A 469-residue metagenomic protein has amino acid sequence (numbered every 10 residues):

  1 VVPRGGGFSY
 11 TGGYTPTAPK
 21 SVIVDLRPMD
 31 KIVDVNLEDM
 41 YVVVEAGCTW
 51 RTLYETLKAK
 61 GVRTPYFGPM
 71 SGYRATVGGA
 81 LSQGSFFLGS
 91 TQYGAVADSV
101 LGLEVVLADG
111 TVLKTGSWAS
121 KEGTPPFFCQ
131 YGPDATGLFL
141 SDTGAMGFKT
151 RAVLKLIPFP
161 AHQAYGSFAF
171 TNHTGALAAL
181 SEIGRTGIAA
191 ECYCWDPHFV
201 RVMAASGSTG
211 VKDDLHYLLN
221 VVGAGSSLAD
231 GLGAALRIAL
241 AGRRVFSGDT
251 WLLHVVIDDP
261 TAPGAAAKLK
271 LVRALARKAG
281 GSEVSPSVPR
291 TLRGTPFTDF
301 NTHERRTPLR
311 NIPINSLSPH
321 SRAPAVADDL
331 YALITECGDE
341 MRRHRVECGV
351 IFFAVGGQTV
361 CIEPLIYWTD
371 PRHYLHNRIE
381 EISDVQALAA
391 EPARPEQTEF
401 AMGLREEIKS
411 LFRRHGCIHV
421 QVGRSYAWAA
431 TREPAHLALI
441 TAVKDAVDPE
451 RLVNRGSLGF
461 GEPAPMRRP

Functional and structural regions predicted by a protein language model:
R4-G6, G13-S21, D25-R27, V245-S247 (+1 more regions): Conserved glycine-rich FAD pyrophosphate-binding loop
K31-V35, E45-I188, C192, P469: FAD-binding subdomain of flavoenzyme oxidoreductases
M40-Y41, S71, S167, R424-R432: Conserved short loop/turn motifs at secondary-structure junctions
T52, H173-A179, P260-L271, A325 (+1 more regions): Short, conserved charged micro-motifs
T115-C129, A204-R243, P371-E399: Charged, glycine/proline-rich intrinsically disordered loops and linkers
Q163-Y165, A169-N172, I183, G187-A190 (+3 more regions): A conserved active-site cap/scaffold subdomain adjacent to cofactor or substrate pockets
A176-Y193, A205-L236, V272, P324-M341 (+1 more regions): Short amphipathic alpha-helix segments
